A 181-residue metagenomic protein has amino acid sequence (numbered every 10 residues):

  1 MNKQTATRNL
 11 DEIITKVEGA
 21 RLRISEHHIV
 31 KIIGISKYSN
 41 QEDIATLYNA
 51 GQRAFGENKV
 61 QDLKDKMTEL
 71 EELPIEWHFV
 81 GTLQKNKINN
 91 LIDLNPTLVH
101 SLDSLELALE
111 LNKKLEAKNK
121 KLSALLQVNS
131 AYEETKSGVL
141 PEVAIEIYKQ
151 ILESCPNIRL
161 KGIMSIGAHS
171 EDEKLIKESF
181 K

Functional and structural regions predicted by a protein language model:
M1-K181: Conserved alpha/beta-domain cores
